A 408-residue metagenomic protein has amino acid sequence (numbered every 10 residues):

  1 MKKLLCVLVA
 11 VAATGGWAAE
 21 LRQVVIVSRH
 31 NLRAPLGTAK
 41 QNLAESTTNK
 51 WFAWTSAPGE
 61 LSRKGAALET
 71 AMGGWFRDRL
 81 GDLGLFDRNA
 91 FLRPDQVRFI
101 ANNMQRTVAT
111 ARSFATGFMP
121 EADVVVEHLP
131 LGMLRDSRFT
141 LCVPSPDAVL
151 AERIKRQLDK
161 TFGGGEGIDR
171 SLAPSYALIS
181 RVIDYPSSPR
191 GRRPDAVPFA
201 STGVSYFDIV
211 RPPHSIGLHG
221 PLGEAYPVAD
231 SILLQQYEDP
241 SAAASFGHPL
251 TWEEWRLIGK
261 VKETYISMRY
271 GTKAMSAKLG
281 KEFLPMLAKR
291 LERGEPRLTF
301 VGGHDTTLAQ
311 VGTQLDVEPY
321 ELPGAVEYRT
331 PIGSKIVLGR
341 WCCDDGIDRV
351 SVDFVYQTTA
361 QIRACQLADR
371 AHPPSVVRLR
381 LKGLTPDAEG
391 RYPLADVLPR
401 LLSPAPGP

Functional and structural regions predicted by a protein language model:
K3-A13: Sec-dependent N-terminal signal peptides
T14-A18: Sec/Tat signal peptide C-region and signal peptidase I cleavage site
A19-R98, N102-T299, G303-P408: Signature for phosphate-centric chemistry
